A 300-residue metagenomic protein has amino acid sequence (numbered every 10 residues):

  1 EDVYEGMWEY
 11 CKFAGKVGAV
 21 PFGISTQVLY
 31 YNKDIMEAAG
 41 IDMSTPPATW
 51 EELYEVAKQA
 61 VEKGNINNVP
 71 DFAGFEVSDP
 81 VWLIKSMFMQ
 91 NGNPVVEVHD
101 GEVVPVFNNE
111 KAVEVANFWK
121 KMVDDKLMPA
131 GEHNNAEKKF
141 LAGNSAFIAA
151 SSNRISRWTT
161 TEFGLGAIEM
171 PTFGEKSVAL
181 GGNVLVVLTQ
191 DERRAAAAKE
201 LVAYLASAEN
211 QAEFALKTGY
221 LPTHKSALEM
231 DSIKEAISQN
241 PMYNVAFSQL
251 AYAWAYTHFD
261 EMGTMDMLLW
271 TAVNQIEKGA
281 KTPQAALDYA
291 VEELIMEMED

Functional and structural regions predicted by a protein language model:
E1-V28, Y54, K85-F88, G164-I168 (+2 more regions): Hinge/lid segment of periplasmic solute-binding proteins
F13-F22, Q27, E37, E51-V104 (+1 more regions): Extracytoplasmic/periplasmic solute-binding protein
Y30-K33, G181-R193: A bilobed periplasmic-binding-protein/Venus flytrap-type ligand-binding module shared by bacterial periplasmic
Y54-Q59, G101-A130: Glycine-centered hinge/linker elements that transmit conformational signals in sensory and ligand-binding systems
E114-F118, Q190-L205, N210-F214, T282 (+1 more regions): Short amphipathic alpha-helical coupling segments at ligand-binding clamshell hinges and other catalytic/signaling
S152-F163: A ligand-binding cleft/hinge motif common to bilobed small-molecule-binding domains
G164-V186, E235: Periplasmic-binding protein-like
I168, L216-T271, Q275: Long, aromatic- and glycine/proline-rich binding clefts that accommodate carbohydrate-like moieties
